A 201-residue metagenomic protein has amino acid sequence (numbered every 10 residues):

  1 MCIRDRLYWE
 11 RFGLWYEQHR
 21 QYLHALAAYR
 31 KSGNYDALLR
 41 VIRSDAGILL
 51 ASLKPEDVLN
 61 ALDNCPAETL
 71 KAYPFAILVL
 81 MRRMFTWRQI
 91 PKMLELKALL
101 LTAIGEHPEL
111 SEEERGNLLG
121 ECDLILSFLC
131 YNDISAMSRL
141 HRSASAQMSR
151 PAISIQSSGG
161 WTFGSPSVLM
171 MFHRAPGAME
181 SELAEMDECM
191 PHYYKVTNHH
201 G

Functional and structural regions predicted by a protein language model:
M1-I3: Short, small-residue-biased leader/transition segments that mark boundaries at the very start of proteins
D5-A76, L80-R83, K92, L96-L99: Extended alpha-helical scaffolding segments used for macromolecular assembly and cargo binding
E68-G201: Internal alpha-solenoid helical repeat scaffolds
